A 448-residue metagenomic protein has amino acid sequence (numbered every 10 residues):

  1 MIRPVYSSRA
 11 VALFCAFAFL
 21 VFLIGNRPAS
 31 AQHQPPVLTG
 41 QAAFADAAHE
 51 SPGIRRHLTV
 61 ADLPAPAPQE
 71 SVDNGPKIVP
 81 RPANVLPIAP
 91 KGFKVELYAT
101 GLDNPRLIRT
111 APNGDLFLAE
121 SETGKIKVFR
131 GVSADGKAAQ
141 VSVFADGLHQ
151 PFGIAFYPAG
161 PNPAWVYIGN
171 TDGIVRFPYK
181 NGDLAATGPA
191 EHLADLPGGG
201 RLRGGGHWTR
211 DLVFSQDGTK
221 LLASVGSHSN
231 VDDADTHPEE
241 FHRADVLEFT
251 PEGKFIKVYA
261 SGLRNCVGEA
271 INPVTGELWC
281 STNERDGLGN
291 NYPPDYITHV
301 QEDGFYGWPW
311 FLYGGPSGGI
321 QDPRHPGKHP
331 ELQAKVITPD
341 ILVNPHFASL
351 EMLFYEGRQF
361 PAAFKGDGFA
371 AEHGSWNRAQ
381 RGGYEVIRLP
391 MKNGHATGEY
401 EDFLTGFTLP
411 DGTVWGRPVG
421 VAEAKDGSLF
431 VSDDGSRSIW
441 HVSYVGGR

Functional and structural regions predicted by a protein language model:
A12-G25: Bacterial N-terminal signal peptides
P36-P90, P163, V175, T209 (+7 more regions): Beta-propeller domain segments
L86-P87, N113-A138, G182: Beta-propeller domains
L97-L102, V143-H149, L193-G204, V258-G262 (+3 more regions): Surface loop/turn motifs at the tips and blade-to-blade linkers of beta-strand repeat domains
G101, P105-R106, K125-A159: Blade-loop segments of beta-propeller domains
L116-L118, A164-I168, K220-A223, L278-C280 (+2 more regions): Hydrophobic beta-strand segments that make up the repeating blades of beta-propeller and related beta-repeat
Q140-V141, G147-Y157, A164, N170-S215 (+1 more regions): Asp-box/WD-like beta-propeller blade repeats and closely related beta-sheet repeat scaffolds
